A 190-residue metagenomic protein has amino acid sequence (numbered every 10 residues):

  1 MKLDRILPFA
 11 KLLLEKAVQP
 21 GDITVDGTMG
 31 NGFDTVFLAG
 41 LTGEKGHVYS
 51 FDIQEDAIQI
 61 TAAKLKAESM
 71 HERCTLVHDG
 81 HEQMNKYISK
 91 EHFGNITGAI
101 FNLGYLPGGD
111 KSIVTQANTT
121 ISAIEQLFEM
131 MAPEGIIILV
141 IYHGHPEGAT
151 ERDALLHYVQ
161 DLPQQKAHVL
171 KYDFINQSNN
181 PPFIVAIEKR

Functional and structural regions predicted by a protein language model:
M1-I23, G27, F33-V36, G40: S-adenosyl-L-methionine
Q19, T42-G43, M131-P133: Helix-to-beta-strand junctions that scaffold the AdoMet/dcAdoMet cofactor pocket in Class I SAM-dependent enzymes
T28, M130-I141: Conserved beta-strand signature within the Rossmann-like core of class I S-adenosyl-L-methionine
H47-D52: Conserved SAM-binding motif I beta-strand of class I
I58-N95: S-adenosyl-L-methionine
F101-S122: Mobile active-site "lid"/loop adjacent to the S-adenosyl-L-methionine
T119-P133: A short glycine-rich, Lys/Arg-flanked "PGG" loop and its adjoining helix->strand segment in the class I
A149-R190: Class I S-adenosyl-L-methionine
